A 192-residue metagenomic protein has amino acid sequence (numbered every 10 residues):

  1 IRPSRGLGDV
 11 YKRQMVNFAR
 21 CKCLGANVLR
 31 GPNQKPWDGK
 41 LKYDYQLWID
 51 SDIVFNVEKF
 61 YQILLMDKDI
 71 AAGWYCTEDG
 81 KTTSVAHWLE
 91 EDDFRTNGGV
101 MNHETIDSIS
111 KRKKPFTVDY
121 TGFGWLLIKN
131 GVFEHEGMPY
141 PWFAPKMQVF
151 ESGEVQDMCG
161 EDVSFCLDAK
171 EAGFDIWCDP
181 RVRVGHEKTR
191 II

Functional and structural regions predicted by a protein language model:
I1-Y11: Single conserved hydrophobic/aromatic residue that forms the stacking wall/gate of nucleotide- or nucleobase-binding
G8, D44, D69: Conserved acidic residues
V16-G39, L167: Short, conserved alpha-helix that lines the donor NDP-sugar binding/gating region of sugar-transfer enzymes
N33-V54: Short beta-strand-to-loop acidic/aromatic patch adjacent to the donor-nucleotide binding site
D52, D69, D175: Residue-level detector of anion-binding/catalytic polar loops
N56-Q148: Conserved catalytic core of nucleotide-sugar-dependent glycosyltransferases
H135-I192: C-terminal catalytic/acceptor-binding lobe
